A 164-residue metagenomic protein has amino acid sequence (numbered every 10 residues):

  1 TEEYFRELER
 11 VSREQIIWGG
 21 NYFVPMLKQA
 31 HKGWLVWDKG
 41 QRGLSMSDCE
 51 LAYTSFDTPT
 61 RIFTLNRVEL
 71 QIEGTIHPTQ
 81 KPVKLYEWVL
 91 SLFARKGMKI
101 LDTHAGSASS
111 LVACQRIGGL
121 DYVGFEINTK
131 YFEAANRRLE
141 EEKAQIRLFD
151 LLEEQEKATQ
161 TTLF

Functional and structural regions predicted by a protein language model:
E2-F164: Class I S-adenosyl-L-methionine
